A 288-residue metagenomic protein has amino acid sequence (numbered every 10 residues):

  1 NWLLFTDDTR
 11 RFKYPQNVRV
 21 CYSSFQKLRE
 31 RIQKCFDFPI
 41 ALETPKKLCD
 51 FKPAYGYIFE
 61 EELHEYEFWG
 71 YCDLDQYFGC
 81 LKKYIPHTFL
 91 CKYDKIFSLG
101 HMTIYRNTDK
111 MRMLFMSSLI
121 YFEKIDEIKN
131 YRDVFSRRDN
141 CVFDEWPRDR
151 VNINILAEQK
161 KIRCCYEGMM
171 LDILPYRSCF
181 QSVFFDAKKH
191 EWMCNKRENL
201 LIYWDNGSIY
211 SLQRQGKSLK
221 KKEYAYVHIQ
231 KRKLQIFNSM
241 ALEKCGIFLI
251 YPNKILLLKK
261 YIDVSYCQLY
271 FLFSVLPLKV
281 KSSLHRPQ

Functional and structural regions predicted by a protein language model:
N1-L4: Hydrophobic targeting segments
D7: Acidic ATP/Mg2+-coordinating residue in the GHKL
R11-H64: Active-site-proximal specificity loops/subdomain of glycosyltransferases
R11-Y14, R29-E30, Y77-L81, R112-M113: Short catalytic/ligand-binding loop motif for oxyanion handling, primarily in non-cytosolic enzymes, centered on
K52-F97: GT-A fold catalytic core of metal-dependent nucleotide-sugar glycosyltransferases, centered on the diacidic
H101-T108: Short glycine- and hydrophobic/aromatic-rich loop-to-beta-strand nucleating segment in the catalytic cores
R112-Y261: Catalytic core and acceptor-binding pocket of nucleotide-sugar-dependent glycosyltransferases
L249-Q288: Alpha-helical membrane-targeting segments
